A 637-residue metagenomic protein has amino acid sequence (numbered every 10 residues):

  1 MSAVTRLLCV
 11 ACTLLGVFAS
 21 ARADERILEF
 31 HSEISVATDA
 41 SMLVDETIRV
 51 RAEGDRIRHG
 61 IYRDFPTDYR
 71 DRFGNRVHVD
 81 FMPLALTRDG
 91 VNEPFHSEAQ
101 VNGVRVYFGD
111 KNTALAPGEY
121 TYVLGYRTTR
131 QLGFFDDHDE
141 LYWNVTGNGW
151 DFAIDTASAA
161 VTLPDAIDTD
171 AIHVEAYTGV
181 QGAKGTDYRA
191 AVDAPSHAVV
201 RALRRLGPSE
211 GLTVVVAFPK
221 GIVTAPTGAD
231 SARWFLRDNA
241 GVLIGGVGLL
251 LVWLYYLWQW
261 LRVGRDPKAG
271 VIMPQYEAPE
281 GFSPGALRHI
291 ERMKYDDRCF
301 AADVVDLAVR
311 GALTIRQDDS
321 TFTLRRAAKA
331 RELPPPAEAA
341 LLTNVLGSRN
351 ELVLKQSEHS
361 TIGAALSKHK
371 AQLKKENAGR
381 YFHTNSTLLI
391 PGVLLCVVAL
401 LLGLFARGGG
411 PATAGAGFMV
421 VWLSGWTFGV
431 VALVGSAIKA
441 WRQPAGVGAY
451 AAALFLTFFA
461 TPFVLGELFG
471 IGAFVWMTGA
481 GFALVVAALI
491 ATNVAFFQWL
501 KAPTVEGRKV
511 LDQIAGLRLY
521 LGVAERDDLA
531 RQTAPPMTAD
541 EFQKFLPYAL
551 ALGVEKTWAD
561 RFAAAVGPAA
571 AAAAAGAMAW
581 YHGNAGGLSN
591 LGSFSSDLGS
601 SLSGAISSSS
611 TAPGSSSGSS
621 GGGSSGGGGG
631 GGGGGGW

Functional and structural regions predicted by a protein language model:
M1-V4: N-terminal secretory signal peptides that target proteins for export/translocation
R6-V17: Bacterial N-terminal signal peptides
S20-Y255, R298, V309-R310: Lumenal/extracellular ectodomains and adaptor appendage modules of the eukaryotic vesicle/secretory system
V44-T47, R51-D64, A286-R325, Q543-V554 (+1 more regions): Soluble extramembrane domains of integral membrane proteins
T224-F282, N377-L521: Hydrophobic, helix-length membrane anchors
G270-R310, K509-L529, Q543, P547: Membrane-cytosol interface motif
R288-P444: Donor-sugar nucleotide-binding helix/loop cap in glycosyltransferases
S360-A364, K368, A378, C396-V397 (+2 more regions): Short hydrophobic helical membrane-anchoring segments positioned at the boundary with long low-complexity
